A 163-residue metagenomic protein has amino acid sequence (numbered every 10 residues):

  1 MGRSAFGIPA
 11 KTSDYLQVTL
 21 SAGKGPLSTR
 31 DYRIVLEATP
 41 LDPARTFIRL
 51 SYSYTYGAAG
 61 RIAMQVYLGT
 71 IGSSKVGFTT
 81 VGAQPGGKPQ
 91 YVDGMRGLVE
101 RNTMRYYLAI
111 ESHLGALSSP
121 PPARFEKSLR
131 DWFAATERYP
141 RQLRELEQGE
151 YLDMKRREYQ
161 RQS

Functional and structural regions predicted by a protein language model:
M1-R33, T136, L143-S163: Glycine-rich portal/gate segments that line the openings of hydrophobic small-molecule binding cavities
V35-S163: Terminal "cap-and-tail" regions of soluble proteins that handle hydrophobic small molecules
